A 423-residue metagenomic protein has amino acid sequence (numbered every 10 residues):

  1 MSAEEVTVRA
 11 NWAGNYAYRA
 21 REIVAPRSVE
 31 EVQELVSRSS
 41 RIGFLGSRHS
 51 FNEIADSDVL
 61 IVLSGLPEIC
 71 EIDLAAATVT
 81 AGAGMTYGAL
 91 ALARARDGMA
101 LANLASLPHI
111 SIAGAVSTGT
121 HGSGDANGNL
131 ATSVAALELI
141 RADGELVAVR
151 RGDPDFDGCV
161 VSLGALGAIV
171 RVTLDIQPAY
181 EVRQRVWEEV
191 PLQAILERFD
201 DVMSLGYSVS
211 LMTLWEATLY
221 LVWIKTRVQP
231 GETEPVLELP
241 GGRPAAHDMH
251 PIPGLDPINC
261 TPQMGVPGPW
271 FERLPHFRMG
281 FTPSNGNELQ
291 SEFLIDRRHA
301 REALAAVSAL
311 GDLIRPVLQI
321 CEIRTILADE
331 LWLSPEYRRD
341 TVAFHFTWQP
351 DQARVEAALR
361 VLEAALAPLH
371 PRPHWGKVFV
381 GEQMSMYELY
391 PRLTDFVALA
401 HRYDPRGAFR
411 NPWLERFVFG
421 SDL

Functional and structural regions predicted by a protein language model:
G14-H109, G119-G124, L211, I323: Glycine-rich N-terminal segment of FAD-binding domains in flavoprotein oxidoreductases, spanning the beta-loop-helix
N15-Y16, V36, E53-I54, E71-L74 (+4 more regions): Solvent-exposed alpha-helices and their adjacent loops that cap or buttress functional pockets in soluble metabolic
N52-E71, G122-G144, A168-D175, V342: Structural signature of FAD isoalloxazine-binding scaffolds in flavoprotein oxidoreductases
A95, R141, E145, E336 (+7 more regions): Non-transmembrane, aqueous-exposed alpha-helical and coiled segments at domain scale
A135-V317, T325: C-terminal substrate-binding/cap subdomain adjacent to the FAD-binding core in PCMH-type and related FAD-linked
L274-L389: Substrate-recognition/cap regions that form aromatic- and gly/pro-loop-enriched pockets for small-molecule ligands
L369-L423: Activity-critical C-terminal alpha-helical subdomain
